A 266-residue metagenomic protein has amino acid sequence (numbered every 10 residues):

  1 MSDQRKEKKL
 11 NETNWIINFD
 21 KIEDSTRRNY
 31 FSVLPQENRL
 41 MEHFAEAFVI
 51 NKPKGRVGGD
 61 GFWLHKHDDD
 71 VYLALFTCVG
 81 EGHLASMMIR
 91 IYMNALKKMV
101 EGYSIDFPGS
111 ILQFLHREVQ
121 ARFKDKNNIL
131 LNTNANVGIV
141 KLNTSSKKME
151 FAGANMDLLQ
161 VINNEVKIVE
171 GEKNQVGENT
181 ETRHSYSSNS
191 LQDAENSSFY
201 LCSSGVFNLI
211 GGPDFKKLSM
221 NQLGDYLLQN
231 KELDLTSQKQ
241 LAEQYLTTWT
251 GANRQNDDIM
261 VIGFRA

Functional and structural regions predicted by a protein language model:
M1-R5: N-terminal membrane insertion elements
E7-S198, G251-A266: … and, occasionally, acidic/histidine-rich disordered N-termini of signaling adaptors
V79, G205-V206: Acidic beta-to-alpha connecting loop that harbors the catalytic carboxylate
Q192-Y200, V206-A266: C-terminal catalytic subdomain
